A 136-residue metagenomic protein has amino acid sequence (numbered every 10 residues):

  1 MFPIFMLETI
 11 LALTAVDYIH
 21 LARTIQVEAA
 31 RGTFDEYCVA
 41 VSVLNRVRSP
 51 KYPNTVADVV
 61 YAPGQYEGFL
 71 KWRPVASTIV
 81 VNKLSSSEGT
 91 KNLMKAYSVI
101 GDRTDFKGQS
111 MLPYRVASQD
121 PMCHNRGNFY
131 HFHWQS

Functional and structural regions predicted by a protein language model:
M1-A15, I19: Hydrophobic alpha-helical targeting segments used for export or membrane insertion
L13-S136: Bacterial extracytoplasmic/cell-wall-associated proteins, especially those involved in peptidoglycan
